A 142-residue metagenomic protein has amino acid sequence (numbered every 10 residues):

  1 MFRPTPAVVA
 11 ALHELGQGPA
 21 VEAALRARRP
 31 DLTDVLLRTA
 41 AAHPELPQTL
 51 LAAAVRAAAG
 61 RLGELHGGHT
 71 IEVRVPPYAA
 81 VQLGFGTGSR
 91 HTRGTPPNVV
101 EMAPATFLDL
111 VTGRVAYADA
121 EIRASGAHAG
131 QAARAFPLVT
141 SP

Functional and structural regions predicted by a protein language model:
M1-V35, R93-P142: C-terminal interaction segments
A23, A27, A42-A53: A short glycine-/small-residue-rich loop at the edge of a beta-strand within enzyme catalytic domains
L32-L46: A short, surface-exposed helix-loop junction/capping segment
L36, V73, Y78-A80: Glycine-rich anion-binding surface patch
T49-E72: A glycine-rich beta-turn/hairpin centered on an aromatic-Pro dipeptide
V75, Q82-R93, P97-E101: Mature extracellular/passenger domains of Gram-negative fimbrial/pilin and adhesin proteins
V81-G84, G130-A132: Short active-site-adjacent structural elements
